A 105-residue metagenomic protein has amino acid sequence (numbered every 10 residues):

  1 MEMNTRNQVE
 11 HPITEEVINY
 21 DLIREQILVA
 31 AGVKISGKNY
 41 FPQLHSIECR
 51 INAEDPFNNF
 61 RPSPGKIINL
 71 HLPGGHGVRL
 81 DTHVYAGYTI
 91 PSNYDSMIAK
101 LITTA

Functional and structural regions predicted by a protein language model:
M1-A105: ATP-dependent carboxylate activation and anion-phosphoryl transfer catalytic cores that bind Mg-ATP to form
